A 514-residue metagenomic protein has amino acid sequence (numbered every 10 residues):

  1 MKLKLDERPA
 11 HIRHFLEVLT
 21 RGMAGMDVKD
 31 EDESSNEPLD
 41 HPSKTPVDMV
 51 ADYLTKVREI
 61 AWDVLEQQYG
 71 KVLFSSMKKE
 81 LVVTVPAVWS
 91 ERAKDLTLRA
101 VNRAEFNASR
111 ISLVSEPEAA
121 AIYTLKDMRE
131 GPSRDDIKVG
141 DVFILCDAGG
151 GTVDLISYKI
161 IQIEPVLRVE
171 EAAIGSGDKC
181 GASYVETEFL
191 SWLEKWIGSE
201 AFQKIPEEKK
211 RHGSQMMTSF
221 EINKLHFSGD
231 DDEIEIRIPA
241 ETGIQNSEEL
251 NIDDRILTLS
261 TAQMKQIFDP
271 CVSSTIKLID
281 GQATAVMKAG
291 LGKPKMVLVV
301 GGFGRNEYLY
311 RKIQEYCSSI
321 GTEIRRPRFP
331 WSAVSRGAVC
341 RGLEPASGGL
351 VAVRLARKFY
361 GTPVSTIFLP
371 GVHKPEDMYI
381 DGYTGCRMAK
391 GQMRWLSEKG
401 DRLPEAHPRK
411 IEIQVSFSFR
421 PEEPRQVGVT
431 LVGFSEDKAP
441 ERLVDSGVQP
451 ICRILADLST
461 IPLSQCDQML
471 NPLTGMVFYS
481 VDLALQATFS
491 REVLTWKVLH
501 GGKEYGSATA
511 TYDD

Functional and structural regions predicted by a protein language model:
L3-F143, K210-S214, F227-E233, K438-G475 (+1 more regions): Nucleotide/phosphate-binding catalytic cleft detector across ATP-hydrolyzing and phosphate-transferring enzymes
L5-P9, E17-D30, S34-P46, L73 (+5 more regions): Gly/charged contiguous loops adjacent to phosphate- or pyrophosphate-bearing nucleotide/cofactor binding elements
I12, R21-D30, M128-E171, Y360 (+1 more regions): Gly/Thr-rich phosphate-binding beta-strand-loop-beta motif of the actin/hexokinase/Hsp70
H41, I163-W192, T258, A262 (+2 more regions): Short glycine-rich, Thr/Ser-proximal phosphate-binding strand/loop in the N-terminal lobe of ATP-dependent enzymes
D52-V72, A120, T124-R134, K265-P294 (+4 more regions): Phosphate/ATP-binding catalytic cores across multiple sugar-kinase/actin-like superfamilies, primarily ASKHA
D95-A100, R305-I320: Conserved helicase motor "Helicase C" RecA-like lobe of SF1/SF2 P-loop NTPases
F106-A119, I313-G337: Conserved phosphate-binding/catalytic loops in two-lobed NTP-binding clefts
N246-P270, T275, L350-D514: Acidic low-complexity intrinsically disordered segments
